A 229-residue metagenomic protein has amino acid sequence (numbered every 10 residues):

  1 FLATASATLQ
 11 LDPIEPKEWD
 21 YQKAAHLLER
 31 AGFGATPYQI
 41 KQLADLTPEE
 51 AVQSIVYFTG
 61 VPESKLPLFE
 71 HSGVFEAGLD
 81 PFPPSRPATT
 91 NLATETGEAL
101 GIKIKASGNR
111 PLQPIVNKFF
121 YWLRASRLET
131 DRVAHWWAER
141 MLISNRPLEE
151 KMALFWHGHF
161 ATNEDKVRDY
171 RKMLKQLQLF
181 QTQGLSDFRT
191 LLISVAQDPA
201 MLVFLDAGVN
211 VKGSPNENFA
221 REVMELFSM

Functional and structural regions predicted by a protein language model:
F1-L2, L28: N-terminal export leaders
L9-I14, E29-A31: Substrate/cofactor-recognition hotspot
E15, V167-R168, N210-S214: Alpha-helix capping and helix-loop boundary segments enriched in small/acidic/polar residues
K23, A35-Q183: N-terminal accessory alpha/beta regions
P199-M229: Activity-critical C-terminal alpha-helical subdomain
